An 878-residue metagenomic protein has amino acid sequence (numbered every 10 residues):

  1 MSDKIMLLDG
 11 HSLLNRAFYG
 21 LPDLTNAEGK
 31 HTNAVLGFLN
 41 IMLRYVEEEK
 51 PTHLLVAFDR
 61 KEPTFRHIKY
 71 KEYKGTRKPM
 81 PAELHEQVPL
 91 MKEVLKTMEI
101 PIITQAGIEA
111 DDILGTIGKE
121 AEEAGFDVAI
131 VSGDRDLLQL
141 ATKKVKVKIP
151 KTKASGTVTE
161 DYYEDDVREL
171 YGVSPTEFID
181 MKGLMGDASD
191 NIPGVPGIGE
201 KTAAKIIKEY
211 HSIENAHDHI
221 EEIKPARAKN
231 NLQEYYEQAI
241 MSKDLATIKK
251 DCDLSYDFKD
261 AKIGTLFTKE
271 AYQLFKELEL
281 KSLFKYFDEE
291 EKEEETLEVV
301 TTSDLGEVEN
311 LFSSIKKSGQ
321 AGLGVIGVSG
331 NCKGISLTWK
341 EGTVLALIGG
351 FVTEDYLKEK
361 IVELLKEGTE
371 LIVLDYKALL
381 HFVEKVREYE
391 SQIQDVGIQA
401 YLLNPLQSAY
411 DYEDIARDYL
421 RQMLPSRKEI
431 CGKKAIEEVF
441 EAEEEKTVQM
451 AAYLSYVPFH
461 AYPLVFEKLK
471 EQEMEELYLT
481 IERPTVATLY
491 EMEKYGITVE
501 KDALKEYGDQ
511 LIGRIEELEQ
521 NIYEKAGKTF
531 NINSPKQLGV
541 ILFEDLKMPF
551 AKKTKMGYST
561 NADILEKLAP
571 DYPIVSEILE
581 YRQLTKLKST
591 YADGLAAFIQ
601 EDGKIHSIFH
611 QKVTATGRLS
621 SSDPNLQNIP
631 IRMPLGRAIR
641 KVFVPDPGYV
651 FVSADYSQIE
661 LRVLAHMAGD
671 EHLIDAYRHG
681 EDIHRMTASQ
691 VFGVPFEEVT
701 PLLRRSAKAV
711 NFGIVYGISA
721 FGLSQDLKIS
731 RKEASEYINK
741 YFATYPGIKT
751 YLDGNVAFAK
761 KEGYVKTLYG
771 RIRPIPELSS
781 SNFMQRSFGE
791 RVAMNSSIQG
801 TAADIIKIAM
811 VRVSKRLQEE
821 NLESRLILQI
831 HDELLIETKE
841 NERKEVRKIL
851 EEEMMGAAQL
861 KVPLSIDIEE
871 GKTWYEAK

Functional and structural regions predicted by a protein language model:
S2, P22-N26, G75-D251: Extended two-metal-dependent nuclease catalytic cores across DNA- and RNA-processing enzymes
I5-M6, G10, R16-L55, K71-E72 (+4 more regions): Conserved RNase H-like, two-metal-ion catalytic cores of nucleic-acid enzymes
A154-K182, V299, S336-K470, I481 (+1 more regions): Active-site-proximal helix-loop-helix substrate-binding element of RNase H-like nuclease domains
N231, Y235-F351, L371-L374, K434-I631 (+7 more regions): Conserved "right-hand" nucleotidyltransferase catalytic core of DNA-directed polymerases
S336-E341, L403-K434, M450-V457, Q611-P695: Function-dense linear segments that define catalytic or interfacial modules in macromolecule-processing proteins
E438, K494, H606-S607, Q611-T614 (+4 more regions): Conserved catalytic core of nucleic-acid polymerases
L469-I481, T485, I805, A809-I830 (+1 more regions): Active-site palm subdomain of RNA-directed nucleic acid polymerases
G513-Q520, E524-S576, A743-R791, N795 (+2 more regions): C-terminal polymerase-core module
